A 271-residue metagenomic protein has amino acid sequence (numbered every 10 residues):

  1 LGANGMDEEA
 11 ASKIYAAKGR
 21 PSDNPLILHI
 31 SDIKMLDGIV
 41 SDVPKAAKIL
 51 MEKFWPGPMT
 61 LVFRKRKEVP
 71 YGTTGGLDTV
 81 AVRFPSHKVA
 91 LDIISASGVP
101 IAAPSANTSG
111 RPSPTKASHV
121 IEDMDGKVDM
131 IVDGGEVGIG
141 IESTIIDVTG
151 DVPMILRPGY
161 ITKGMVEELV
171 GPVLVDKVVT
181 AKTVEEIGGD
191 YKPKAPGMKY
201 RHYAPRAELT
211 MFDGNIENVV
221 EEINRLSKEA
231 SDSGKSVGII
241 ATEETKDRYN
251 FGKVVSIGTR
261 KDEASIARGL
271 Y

Functional and structural regions predicted by a protein language model:
L1-Y271: Active-site-adjacent structural elements in enzyme catalytic cores
